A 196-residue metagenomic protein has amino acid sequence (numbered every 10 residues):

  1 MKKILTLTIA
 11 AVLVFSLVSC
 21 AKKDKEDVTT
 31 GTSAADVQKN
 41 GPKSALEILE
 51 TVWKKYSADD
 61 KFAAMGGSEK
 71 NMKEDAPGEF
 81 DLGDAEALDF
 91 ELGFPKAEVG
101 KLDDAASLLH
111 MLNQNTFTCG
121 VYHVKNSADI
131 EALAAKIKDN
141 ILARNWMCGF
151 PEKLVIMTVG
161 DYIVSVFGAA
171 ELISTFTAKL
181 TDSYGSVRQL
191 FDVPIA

Functional and structural regions predicted by a protein language model:
M1-I4, T8: Positively charged n-region of N-terminal signal peptides that target proteins for export
A11-V12: Repetitive helical segments and hydrophobic/amphipathic motifs
S16-S19: C-terminal motif of bacterial Sec signal peptides marking the signal peptidase cleavage site
A21-T118, V124-A196: Soluble, non-membrane globular domain cores that form compact, hydrophobic packing and curved binding surfaces
